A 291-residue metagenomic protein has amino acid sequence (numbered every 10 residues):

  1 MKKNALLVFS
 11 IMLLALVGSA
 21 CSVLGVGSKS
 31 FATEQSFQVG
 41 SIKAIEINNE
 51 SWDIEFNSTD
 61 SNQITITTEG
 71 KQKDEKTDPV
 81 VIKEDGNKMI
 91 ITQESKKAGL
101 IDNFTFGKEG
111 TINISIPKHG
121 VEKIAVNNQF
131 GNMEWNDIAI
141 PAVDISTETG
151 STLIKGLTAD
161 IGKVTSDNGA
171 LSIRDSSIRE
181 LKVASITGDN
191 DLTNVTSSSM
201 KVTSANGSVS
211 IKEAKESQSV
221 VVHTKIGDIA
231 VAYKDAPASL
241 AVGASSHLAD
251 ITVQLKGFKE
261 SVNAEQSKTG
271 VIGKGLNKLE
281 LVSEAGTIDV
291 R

Functional and structural regions predicted by a protein language model:
K2-S10, L14-T77, A98-H119, K259-G275: Short acidic/polar N-terminal linker immediately downstream of export determinants
K3, N49, K71-E84, D228-S246: Generic detector of contiguous secondary-structure segments
A32-G40, V80-T165, A170-R179, D189-D191 (+1 more regions): Right-handed parallel beta-helix
A44, Q63-T65, P79, V121-K123 (+8 more regions): Exposed beta-strand and adjacent loop surfaces of beta-rich binding modules that mediate intermolecular recognition
I45-N48, V126, I145, A244: Active-site alpha-helical segments that house and flank conserved acidic catalytic motifs for diphosphate chemistry
T59-S61, E69-Q72, D85-N87, E94-K96 (+10 more regions): Solvent-exposed coil/turn segments that connect beta secondary-structure elements in extracytoplasmic/periplasmic
I173-S176, E180-K182, D191-R291: Short, surface-exposed interaction patches in beta-rich subdomains that mediate adhesion/assembly near membranes
I186: N-terminal glycine-rich phosphate/adenylate-binding segment common to multiple enzyme folds
